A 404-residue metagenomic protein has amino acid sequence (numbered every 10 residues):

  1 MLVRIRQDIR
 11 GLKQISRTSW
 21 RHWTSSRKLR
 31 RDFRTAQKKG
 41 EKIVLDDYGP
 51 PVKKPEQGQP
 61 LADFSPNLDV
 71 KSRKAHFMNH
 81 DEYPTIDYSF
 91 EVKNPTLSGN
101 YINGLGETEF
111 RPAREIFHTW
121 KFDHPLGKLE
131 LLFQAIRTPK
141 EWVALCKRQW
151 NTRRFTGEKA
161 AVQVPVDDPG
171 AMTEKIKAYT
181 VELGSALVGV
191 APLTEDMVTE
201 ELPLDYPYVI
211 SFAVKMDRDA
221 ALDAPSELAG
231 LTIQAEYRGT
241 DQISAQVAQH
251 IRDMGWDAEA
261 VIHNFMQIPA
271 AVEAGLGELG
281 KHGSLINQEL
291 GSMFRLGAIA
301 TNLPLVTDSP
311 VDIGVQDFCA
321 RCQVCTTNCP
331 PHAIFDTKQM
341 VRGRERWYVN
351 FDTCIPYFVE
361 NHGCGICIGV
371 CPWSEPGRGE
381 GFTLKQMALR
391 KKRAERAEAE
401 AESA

Functional and structural regions predicted by a protein language model:
L2-N79, I86, M340-A404: Flanking helices and flexible, charged tails adjoining ferredoxin-like Fe-S electron-transfer domains in multi-subunit
S16-S19, I116, T138, R252: Acidic, low-complexity intrinsically disordered regions
W20-W23, W120, W142, W150 (+3 more regions): A residue-identity detector for tryptophan
K38, K53, D69, E82 (+5 more regions): Short linear sequence elements within intrinsically disordered, low-complexity coil regions
G58-S98, A144-Y179, Q234-H250: Short N-terminal secondary-structure initiator segments
K93-A186, E345: Eukaryote-specific, low-hydrophobicity, charge-rich regions
V166-G170, K177, V181-E182, A186-R393: Catalytic cores of enzyme domains
